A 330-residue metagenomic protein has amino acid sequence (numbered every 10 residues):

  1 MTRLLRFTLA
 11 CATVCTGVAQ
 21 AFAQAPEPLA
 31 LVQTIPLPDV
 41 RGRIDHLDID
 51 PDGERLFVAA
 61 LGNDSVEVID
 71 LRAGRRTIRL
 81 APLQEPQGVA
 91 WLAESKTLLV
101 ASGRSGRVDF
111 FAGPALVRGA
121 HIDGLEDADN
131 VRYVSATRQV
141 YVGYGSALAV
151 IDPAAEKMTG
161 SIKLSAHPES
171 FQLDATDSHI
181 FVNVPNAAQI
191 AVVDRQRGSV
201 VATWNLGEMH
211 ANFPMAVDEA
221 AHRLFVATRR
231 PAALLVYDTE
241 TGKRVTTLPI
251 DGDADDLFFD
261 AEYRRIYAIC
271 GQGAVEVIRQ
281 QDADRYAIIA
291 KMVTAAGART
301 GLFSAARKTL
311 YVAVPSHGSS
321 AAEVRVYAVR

Functional and structural regions predicted by a protein language model:
M1-R3: N-terminal secretory signal peptides that target proteins for export/translocation
R6-A19: Bacterial N-terminal signal peptides
G17-R330: Predominantly soluble domains enriched in secretory-pathway, periplasmic, or organellar proteins
